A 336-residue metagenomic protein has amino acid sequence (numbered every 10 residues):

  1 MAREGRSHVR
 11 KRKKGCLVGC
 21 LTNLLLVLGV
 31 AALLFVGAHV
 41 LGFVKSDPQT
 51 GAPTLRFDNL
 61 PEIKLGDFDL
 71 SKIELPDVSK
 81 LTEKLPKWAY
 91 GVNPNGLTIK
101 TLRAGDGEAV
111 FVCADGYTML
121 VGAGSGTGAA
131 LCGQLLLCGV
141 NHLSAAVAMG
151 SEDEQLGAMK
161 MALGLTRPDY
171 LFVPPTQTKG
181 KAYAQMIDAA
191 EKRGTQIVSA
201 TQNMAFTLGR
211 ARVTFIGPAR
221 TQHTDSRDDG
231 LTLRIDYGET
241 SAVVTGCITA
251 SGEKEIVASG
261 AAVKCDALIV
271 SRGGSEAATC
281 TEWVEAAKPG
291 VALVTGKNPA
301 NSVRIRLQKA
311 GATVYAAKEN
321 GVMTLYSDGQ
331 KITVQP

Functional and structural regions predicted by a protein language model:
M1-V18: N-terminal Lys/Arg-rich, disordered targeting/topogenic segments
R3, N23, G29-P336: Non-globular, low-confidence helical/coil segments that flank catalytic cores
